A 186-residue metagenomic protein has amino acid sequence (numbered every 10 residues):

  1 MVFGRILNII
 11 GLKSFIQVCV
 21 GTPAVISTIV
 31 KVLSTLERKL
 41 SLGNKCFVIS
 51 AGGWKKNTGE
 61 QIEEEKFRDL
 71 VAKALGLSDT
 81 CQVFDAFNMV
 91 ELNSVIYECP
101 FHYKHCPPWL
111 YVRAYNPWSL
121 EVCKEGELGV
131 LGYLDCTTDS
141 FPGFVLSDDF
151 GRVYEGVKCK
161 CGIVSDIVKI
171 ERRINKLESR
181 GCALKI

Functional and structural regions predicted by a protein language model:
M1-I186: Active-site glycine/GP-rich loop and adjacent strand/helix microenvironment that borders small-molecule binding pockets
